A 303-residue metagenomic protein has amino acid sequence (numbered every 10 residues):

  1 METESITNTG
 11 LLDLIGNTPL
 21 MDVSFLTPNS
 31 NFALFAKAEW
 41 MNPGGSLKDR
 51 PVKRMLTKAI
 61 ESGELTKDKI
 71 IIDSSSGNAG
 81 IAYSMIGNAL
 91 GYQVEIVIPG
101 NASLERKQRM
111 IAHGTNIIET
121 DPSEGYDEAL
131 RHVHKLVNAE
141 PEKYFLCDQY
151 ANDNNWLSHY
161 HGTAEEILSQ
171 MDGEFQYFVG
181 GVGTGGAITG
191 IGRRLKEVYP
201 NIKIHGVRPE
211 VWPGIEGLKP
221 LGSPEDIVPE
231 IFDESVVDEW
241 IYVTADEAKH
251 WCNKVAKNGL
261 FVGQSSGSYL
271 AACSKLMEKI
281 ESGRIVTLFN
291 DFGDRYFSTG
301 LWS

Functional and structural regions predicted by a protein language model:
M1-S303: PLP-dependent amino-acid enzyme catalytic core
